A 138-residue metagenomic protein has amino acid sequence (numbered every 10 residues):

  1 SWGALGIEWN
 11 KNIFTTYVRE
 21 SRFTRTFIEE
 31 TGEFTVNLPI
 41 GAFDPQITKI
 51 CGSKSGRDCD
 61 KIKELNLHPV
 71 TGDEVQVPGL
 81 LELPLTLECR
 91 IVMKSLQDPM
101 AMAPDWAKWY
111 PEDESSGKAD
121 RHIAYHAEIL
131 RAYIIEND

Functional and structural regions predicted by a protein language model:
S1-D138: Active-site-proximal mixed secondary-structure blocks
